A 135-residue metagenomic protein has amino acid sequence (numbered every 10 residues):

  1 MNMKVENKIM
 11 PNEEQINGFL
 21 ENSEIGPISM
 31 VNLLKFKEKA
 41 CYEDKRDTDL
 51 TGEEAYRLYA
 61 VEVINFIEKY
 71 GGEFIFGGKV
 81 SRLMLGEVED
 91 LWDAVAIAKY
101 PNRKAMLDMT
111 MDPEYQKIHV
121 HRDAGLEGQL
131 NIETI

Functional and structural regions predicted by a protein language model:
M1-A94, P101, A105, I135: Short S/T/G/P-rich N-terminal loop/turn motif that feeds into the first structured element of a domain
I97-I135: Short, Lys/Arg-rich amphipathic alpha-helical interaction segments that bind nucleic acids or acidic protein surfaces
